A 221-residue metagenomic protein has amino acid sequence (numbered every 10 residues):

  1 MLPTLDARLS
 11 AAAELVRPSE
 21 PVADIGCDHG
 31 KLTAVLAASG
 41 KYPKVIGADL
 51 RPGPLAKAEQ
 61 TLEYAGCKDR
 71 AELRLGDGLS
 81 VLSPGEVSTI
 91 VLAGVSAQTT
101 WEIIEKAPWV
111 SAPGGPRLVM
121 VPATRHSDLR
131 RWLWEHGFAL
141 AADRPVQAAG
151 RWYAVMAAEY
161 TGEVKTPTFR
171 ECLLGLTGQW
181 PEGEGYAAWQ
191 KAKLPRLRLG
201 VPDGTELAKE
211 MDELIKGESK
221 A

Functional and structural regions predicted by a protein language model:
M1-E20, A34: S-adenosyl-L-methionine
L2-A7, S80-V81, E86, Q98-A221: Class I S-adenosyl-L-methionine
S19-D28: Conserved class I S-adenosyl-L-methionine
H29-K41: Conserved SAM-binding loop of SAM-dependent methyltransferases across substrates and taxa, primarily the Class I
K44-D49: Conserved SAM-binding motif I beta-strand of class I
R51-G53: Conserved SAM/SAH-binding beta-strand->alpha-helix loop
A56-P84: S-adenosyl-L-methionine
E86-G94: Short SAM/SAH-binding signature in class I
